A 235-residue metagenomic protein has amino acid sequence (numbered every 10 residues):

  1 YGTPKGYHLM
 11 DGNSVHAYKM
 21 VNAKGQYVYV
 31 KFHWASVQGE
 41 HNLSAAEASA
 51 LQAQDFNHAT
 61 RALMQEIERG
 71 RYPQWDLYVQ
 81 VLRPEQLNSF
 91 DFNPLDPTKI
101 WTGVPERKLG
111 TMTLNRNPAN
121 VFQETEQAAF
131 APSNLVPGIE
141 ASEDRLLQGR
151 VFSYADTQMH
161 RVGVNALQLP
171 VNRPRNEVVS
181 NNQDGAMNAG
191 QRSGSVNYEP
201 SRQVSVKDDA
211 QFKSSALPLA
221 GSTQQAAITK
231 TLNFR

Functional and structural regions predicted by a protein language model:
Y1-R235: Active-site-adjacent core segments of small-molecule enzymes
